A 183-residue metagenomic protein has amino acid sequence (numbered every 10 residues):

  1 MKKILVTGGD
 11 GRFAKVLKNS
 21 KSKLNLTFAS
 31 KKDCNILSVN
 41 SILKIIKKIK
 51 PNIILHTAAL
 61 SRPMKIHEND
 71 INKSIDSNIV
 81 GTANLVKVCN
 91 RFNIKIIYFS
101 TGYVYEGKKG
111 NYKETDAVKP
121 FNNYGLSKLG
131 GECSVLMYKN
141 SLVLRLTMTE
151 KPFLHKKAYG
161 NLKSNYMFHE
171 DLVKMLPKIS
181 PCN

Functional and structural regions predicted by a protein language model:
K2-K23: N-terminal Rossmann NAD(P)H-binding glycine-rich loop of SDR-like oxidoreductase domains
T7, A29, I54-A58, I96-G102 (+1 more regions): SDR active-site strand-loop-helix element
S22-K44: Adenosine-cofactor binding site in Rossmann-like domains, unifying the SAM/SAH pocket of S-adenosylmethionine-dependent
V39-S77: NAD(P)H-binding glycine-rich loop region in Rossmannoid oxidoreductase-like domains and their noncatalytic homologs
I54, E68-I97: NAD(P)-cofactor binding segment of oxidoreductase domains
A83-K119: Conserved Rossmann-fold NAD(P)-dependent oxidoreductase catalytic core, especially the SDR/UDP-sugar
K119-T147: Active-site Tyr-X1-5-Lys
H155-N183: Substrate-positioning beta->alpha
